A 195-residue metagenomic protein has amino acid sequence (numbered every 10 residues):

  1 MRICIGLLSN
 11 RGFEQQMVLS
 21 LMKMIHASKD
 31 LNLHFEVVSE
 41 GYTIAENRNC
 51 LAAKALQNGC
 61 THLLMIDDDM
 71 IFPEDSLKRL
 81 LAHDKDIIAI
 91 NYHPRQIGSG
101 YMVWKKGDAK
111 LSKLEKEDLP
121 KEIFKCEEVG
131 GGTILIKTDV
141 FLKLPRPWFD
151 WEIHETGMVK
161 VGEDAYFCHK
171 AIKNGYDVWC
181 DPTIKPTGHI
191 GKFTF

Functional and structural regions predicted by a protein language model:
M1, D139, K143-F195: C-terminal catalytic/acceptor-binding lobe
M1-Y42, E46: N-proximal low-complexity "stem/linker" segments adjacent to membrane-targeting elements
S20-K23, C50, R79, Y166: Alpha-helical elements of Rossmann-like donor-binding domains used by nucleotide-donor carbohydrate transfer enzymes
N49-H62: Active-site nucleotide-sugar/metal-binding loop of Leloir-type enzymes
A52, P73-I153: Conserved catalytic core of nucleotide-sugar-dependent glycosyltransferases
G59-I71: Short beta-strand-to-loop acidic/aromatic patch adjacent to the donor-nucleotide binding site
